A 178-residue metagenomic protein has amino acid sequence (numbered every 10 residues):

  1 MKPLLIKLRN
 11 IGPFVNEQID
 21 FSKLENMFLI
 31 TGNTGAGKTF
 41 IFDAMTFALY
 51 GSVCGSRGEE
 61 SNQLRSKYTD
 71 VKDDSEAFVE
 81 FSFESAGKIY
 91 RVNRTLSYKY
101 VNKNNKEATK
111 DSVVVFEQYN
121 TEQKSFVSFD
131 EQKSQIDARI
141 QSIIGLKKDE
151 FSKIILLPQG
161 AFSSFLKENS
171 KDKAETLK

Functional and structural regions predicted by a protein language model:
M1-D130, D137: Extreme N-terminal "head/tail" segments of very large remodeling/mechanoenzyme assemblies
L29-I30, T121-F126, E131, S142 (+1 more regions): Extended, Lys/Glu-rich alpha-helical coiled-coil stalks
N104-A108, I144-D149: Short glycine/proline-enriched loop/turn "hinge" motifs that connect secondary-structure elements and lie
